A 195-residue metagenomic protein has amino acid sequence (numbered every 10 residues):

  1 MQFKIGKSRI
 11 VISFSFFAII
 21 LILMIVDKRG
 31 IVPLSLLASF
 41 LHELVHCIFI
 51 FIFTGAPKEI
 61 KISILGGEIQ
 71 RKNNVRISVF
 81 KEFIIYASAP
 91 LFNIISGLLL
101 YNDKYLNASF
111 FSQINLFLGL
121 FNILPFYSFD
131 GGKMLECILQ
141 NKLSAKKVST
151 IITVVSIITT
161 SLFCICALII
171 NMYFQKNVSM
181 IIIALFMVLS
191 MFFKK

Functional and structural regions predicted by a protein language model:
M1-K195: Hydrophobic transmembrane alpha-helices and their immediate loop junctions in multi-pass integral membrane proteins
